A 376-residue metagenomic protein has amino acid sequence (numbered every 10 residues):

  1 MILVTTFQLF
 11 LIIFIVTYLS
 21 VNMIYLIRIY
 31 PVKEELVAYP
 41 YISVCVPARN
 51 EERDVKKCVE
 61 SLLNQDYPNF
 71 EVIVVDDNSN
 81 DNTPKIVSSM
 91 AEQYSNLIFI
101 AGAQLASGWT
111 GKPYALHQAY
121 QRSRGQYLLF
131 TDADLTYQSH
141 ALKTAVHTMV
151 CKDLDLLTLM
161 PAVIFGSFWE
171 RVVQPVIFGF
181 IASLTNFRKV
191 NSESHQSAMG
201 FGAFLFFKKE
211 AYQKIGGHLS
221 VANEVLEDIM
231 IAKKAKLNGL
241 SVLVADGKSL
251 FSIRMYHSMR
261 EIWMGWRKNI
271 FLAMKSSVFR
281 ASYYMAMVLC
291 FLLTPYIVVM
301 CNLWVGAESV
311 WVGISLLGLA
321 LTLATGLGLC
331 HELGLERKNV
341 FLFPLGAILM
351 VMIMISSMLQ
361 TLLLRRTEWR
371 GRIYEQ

Functional and structural regions predicted by a protein language model:
M1-A38, P175, M350: N-terminal membrane-anchoring/stem segments of glycan-assembly enzymes
Y25-V32, E51-N64: Short, well-formed alpha-helical segments that are part of the catalytic scaffolds of diverse glycosyltransferases
P40-S43, E71: Cell-envelope/extracellular polymer assembly enzymes that use nucleotide-activated donors
V59-L105: Acidic donor-binding segment of Leloir-type glycosyltransferases
N82, T131-T148: Acidic donor-binding/catalytic loop of UDP-sugar-dependent glycosyltransferases, especially processive GT2
I98-Q118, T144, T148-F206, E210-K214 (+2 more regions): Long helical/loop segments within the catalytic core of UDP-sugar-dependent glycosyltransferases, especially the large
M149, L156-I181, E210-Q213, H218-A281 (+1 more regions): Catalytic donor/gating beta->alpha subdomain of glycosyltransferases that bind UDP-sugars
Y283-L364: Membrane-embedded multi-pass helical conduit in multi-pass membrane proteins, especially envelope-biosynthetic
